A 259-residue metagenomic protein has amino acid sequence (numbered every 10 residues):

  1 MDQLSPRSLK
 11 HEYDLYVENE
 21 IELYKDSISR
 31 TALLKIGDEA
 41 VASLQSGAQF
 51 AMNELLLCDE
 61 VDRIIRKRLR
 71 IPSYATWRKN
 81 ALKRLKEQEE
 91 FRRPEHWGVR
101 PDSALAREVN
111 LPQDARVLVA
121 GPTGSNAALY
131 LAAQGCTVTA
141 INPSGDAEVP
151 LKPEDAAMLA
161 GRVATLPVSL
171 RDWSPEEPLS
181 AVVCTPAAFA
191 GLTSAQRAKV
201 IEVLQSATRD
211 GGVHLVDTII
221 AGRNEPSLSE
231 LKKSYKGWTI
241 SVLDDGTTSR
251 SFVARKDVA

Functional and structural regions predicted by a protein language model:
M1-H96: N-terminal accessory regions of S-adenosyl-L-methionine
E95-A115: Conserved alpha-helix/loop element of class I SAM-dependent methyltransferases that forms part of the SAM/SAH-binding
Q113-G124: Conserved class I S-adenosyl-L-methionine
G124-C136: Conserved SAM-binding loop of SAM-dependent methyltransferases across substrates and taxa, primarily the Class I
R171-V182: A short acidic, Gly/Pro-enriched loop at the edge of an enzyme's catalytic core that lines a small-molecule cofactor
A190-V203: A short, conserved alpha-helix within the catalytic core of class I
D210-I220: Conserved beta-strand signature within the Rossmann-like core of class I S-adenosyl-L-methionine
G222-A259: Class I S-adenosyl-L-methionine
